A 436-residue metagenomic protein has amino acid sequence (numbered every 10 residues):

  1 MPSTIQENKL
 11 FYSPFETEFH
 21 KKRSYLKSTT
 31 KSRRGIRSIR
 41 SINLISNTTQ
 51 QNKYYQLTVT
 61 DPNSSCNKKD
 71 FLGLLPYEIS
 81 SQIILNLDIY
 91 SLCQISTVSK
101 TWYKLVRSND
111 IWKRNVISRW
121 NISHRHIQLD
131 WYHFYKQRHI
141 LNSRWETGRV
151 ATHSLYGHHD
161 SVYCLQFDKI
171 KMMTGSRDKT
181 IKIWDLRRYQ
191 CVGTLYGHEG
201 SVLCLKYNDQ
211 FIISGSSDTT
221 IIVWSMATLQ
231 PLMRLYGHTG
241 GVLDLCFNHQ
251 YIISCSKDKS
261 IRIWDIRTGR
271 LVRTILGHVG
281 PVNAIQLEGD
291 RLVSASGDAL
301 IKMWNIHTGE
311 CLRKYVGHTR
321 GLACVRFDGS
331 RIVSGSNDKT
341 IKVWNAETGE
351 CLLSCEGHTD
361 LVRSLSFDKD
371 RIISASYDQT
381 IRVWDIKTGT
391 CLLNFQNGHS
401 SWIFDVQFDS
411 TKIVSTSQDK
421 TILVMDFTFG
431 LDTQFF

Functional and structural regions predicted by a protein language model:
P2-G73, Y77, Q82-L85, Y90-T180 (+2 more regions): Intrinsically disordered, low-complexity acidic/Ser/Thr/Pro-rich linker and tail segments in large eukaryotic scaffolds
R119, L155-V162, Y196-V202, Y236-V242 (+4 more regions): WD40/WD-repeat beta-propeller blade N-cap
V150-H153, Q190-G193, Q230-M233, R270-R273 (+4 more regions): A structural motif specific to WD40 beta-propellers
L165, I181-D185, L205, I221-S225 (+10 more regions): WD40-repeat beta-propellers
D168, N208, N248, E288 (+3 more regions): Structural WD40 beta-propeller signal
G175-D178, G215-D218, C255-D258, A295-D298 (+4 more regions): Conserved strand-to-loop turn within each blade of WD40 beta-propeller repeats
F404-F436: Blade-level signature of beta-propeller repeat domains, shared across WD40, Kelch, NHL, RCC1 and BNR/Asp-box propellers
